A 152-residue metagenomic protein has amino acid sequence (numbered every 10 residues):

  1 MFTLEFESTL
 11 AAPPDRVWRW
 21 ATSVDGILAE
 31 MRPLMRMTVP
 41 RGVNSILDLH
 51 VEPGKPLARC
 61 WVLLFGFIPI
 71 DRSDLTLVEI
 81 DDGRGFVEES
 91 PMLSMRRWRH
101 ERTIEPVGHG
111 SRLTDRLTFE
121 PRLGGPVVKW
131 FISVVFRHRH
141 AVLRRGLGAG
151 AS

Functional and structural regions predicted by a protein language model:
M1-E52: Hydrophobic ligand-binding cavity/cleft-lining segments
M1-E7, R72, G85, R97-R99 (+1 more regions): Intrinsic-disorder/low-complexity, polar/charged segments enriched in Ser/Thr/Lys/Arg/Asp/Glu/Gln
F6-S8, R72-E79, S90-P91, R99-P106: Hydrophobic/aromatic beta-strand elements that line small-molecule binding cavities or substrate pockets in beta-rich
V17-A21, I27, L77, E88 (+3 more regions): Hydrophobic pocket/interface hotspot
V39-P91: Glycine-rich portal/gate segments that line the openings of hydrophobic small-molecule binding cavities
V87-V134: Beta-strand/loop substructures that line and gate deep hydrophobic ligand-binding cavities in soluble
V134-V142: A non-catalytic, amphipathic alpha-helix used as a structural packing/dimerization or gating element in enzyme scaffolds
